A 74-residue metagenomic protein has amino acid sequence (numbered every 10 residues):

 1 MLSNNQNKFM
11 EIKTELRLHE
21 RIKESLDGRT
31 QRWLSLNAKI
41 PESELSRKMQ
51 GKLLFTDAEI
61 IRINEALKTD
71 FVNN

Functional and structural regions predicted by a protein language model:
L2-R29: A short, Lys/Arg-rich alpha-helix, primarily the initiator
T14-L18, A38-E44: Hydrophobic, well-ordered secondary-structure segments that either form specific early membrane-associated helices used
T30, P41-E44, D70: Short coil turns linking two alpha-helices in DNA-binding domains
W33-L36: Short alpha-helical "recognition helix" segments of helix-turn-helix
I40-F55: Recognition helix of helix-turn-helix/homeodomain-like DNA-binding domains that insert into the DNA major groove
T56-N74: DNA major-groove recognition helix of helix-turn-helix/homeodomain DNA-binding modules
